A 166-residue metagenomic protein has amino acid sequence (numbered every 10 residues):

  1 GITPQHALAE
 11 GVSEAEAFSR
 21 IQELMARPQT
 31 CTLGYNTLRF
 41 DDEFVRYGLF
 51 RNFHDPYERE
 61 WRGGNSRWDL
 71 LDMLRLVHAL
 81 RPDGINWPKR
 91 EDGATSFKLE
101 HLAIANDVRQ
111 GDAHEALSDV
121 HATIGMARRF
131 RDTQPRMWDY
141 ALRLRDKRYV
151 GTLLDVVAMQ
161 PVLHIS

Functional and structural regions predicted by a protein language model:
I2-L8, E23-M137, A141-L144: Metal-dependent phosphoesterase core characteristic of DEDDh/y 3'-5' exonuclease domains
A9-R20: Glycine-rich, highly charged phosphate/nucleotide-binding loops
R128-S166: Acidic two-metal-ion nuclease catalytic site recognized across multiple nuclease folds, prominently DnaQ/RNase D-T
